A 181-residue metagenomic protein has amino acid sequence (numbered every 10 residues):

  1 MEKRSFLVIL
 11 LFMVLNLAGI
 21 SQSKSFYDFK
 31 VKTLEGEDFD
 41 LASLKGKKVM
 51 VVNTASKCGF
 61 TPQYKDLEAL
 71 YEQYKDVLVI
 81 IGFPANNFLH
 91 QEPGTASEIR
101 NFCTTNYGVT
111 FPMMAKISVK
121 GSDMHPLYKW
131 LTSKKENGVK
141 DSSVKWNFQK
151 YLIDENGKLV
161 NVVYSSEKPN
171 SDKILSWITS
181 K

Functional and structural regions predicted by a protein language model:
M1-K24: Bacterial Sec-dependent N-terminal signal peptides
I20-A42, H125-P126: N-terminal "domain-start" segment that seeds a small globular fold
S25-F26, S97-W146: Short, internal strand/loop/helix patches that form the active-site neighborhood or redox-interaction surface
T33, N53-K57: Amphipathic alpha-helical repeat scaffolds
K47-K48, K57, T61-A85, T104-Y107: Conserved helix-turn-beta segment immediately C-terminal to the redox Cys motif in thioredoxin-like folds
V77-G94, V109-G121: Thiol-based oxidoreductase modules, predominantly thioredoxin-like and allied folds used for disulfide exchange
K129, K134-K181: Thiol-/selenol-based redox modules, centered on thioredoxin-like and closely related oxidoreductase domains
